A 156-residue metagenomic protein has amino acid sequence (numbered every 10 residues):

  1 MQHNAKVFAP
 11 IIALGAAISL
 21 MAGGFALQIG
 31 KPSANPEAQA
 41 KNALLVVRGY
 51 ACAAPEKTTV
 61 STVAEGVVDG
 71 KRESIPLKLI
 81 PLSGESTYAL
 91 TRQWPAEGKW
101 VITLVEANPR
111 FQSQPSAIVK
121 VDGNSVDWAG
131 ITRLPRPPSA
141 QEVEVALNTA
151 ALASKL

Functional and structural regions predicted by a protein language model:
Q2-I12: Bacterial N-terminal signal peptides that target proteins for export
A13-M21: Hydrophobic h-region of N-terminal signal peptides that target proteins for export in Gram-negative bacteria
M21-L156: N-terminal soluble domains immediately following signal/targeting peptides that reside in extracytoplasmic
